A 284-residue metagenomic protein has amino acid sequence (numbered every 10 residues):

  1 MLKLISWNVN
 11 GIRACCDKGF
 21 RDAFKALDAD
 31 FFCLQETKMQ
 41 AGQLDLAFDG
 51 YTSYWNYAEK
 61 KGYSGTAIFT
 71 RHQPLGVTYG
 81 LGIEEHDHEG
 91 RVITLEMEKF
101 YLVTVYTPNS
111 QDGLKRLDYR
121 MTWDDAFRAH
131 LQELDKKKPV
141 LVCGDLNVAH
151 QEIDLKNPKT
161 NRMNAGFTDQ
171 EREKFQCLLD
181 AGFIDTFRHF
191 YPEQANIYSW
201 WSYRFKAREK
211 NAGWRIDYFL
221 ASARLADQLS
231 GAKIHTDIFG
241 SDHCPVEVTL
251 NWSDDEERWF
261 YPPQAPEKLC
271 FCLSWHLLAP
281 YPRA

Functional and structural regions predicted by a protein language model:
M1-F48, A58, Y63, E256-P262: N-terminal, active-site-proximal structural segment of metallo-dependent hydrolase catalytic domains
L2-N10, K99-Q111, C143: Active-site-proximal beta-strand elements of phosphoester/diester hydrolases
N8, F24-G42, L102, L131-E152 (+4 more regions): Active-site beta-strand/loop signature of hydrolases that rely on acidic residues for catalysis
K25, T52, A126-A212, I216: Metal-dependent phosphoesterases centered on the DNase I-like endonuclease/exonuclease/phosphatase
K38, Q43-S110: Structured beta-strand-rich core segments of catalytic domains in phosphoester-bond hydrolases
K61-G76, I197, R204-D227: Conserved beta strand-loop-helix elements of the APE1-like EEP
G82-I83, P108-D124, K159-N164: Surface-exposed cleft-lining segments at the edges of enzyme active sites
C270-C272: Cysteine-centered motifs
